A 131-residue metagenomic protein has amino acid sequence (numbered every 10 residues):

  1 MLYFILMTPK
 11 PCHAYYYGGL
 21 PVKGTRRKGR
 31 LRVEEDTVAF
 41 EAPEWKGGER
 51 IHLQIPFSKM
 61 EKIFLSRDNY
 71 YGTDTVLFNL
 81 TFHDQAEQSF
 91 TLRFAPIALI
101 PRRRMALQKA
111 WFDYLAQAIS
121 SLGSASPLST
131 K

Functional and structural regions predicted by a protein language model:
M1-D36, R103-R104, A110-D113, L128-K131: Anionic N-terminal interaction surfaces
G29-V33, L53, F82: Short, exposed beta-strand/loop patches in secreted or surface proteins that constitute
R30, A39, L77-N79: Beta-strand secondary-structure signal
D36, P43, T81-Q85: Short, flexible beta-strand-to-coil junctions
V38-A42, K62-L65: Short hydrophobic/aromatic-rich beta-strand segments that constitute the beta-sheet cores of beta-sandwich/beta-barrel
F40-L53: Short aromatic-glycine motifs in intrinsically disordered, low-complexity regions
G48-I51, S58-K131: Acidic, Ser/Thr- and proline-rich intrinsically disordered linker/docking segments of eukaryotic scaffolds
